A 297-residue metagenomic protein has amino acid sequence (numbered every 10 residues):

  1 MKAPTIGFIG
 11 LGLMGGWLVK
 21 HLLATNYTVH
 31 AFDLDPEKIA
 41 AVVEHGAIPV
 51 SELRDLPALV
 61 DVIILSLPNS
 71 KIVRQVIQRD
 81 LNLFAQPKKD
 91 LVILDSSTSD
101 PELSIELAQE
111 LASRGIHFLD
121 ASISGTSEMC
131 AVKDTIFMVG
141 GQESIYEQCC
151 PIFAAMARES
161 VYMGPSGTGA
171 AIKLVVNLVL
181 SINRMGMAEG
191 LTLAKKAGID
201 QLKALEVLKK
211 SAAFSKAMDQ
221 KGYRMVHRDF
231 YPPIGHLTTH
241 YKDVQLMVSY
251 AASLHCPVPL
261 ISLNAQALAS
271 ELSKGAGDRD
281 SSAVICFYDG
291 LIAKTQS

Functional and structural regions predicted by a protein language model:
M1-L65, L91, S127: NAD(P)+-binding Rossmann beta1-loop-alpha1 motif at the extreme N-terminus of oxidoreductases
L11, S99-N177: Rossmann-fold dinucleotide-binding core
L18-V19, L107, I152, L193: Hydrophobic residues within alpha-helices that form the first helical element adjacent to the glycine-rich loop
V29, P49, F118-L119, S160 (+2 more regions): Hydrophobic beta-strand scaffold residues
L53-L65, N69-H117: Rossmann-fold NAD(P) dinucleotide-binding segment
T168-T295: Helical "substrate-binding/catalytic lid" subdomain of Rossmann-like NAD(P)-dependent dehydrogenases/reductases
